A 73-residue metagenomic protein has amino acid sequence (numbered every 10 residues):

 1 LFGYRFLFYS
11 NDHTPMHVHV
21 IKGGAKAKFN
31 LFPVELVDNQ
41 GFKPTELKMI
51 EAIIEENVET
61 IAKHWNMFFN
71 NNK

Functional and structural regions predicted by a protein language model:
L1-G3, G24-K26, L47-A52: Multi-pass alpha-helical transmembrane bundles in non-GPCR membrane proteins that perform intramembrane catalysis
F6-K43: A short, structured beta-strand/loop element
P44-K73: C-terminal structural segments of small proteins and small subunits
